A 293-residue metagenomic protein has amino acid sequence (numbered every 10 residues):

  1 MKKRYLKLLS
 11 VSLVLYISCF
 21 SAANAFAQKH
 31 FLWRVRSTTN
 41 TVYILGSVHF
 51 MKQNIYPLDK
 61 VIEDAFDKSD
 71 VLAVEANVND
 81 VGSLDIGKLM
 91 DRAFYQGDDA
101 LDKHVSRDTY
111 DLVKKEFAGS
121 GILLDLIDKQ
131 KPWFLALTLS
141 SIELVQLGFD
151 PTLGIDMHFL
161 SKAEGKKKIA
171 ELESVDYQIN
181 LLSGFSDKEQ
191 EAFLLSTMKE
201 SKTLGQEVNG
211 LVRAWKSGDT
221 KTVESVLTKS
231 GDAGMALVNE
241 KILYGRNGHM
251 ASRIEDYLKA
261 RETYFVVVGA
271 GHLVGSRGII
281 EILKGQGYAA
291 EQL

Functional and structural regions predicted by a protein language model:
K2-S12: Bacterial N-terminal signal peptides that target proteins for export
S10-S21: Bacterial N-terminal signal peptides
V11, R36-T38, K259-A260: Short hydrophobic "helix-edge" motifs at membrane interfaces and signal-peptide entry regions
S21-A27: Boundary at the C-terminal end of the N-terminal hydrophobic targeting segment
A27, N54, G245-H249: Short secondary-structure boundary/capping elements
L32, R36-I242: Structured, acidic catalytic/metal-binding patches in enzyme active sites
L237-L293: A cross-kingdom marker for long, charged
